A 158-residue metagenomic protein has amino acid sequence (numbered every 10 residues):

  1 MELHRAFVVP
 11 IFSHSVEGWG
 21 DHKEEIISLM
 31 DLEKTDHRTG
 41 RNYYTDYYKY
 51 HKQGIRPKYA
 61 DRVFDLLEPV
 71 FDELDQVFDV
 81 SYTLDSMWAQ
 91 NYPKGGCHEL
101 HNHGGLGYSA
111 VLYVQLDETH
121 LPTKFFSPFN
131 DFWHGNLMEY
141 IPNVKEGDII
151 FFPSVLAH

Functional and structural regions predicted by a protein language model:
M1-V80, C97: Non-heme Fe(II)/2-oxoglutarate
T83-V155: Catalytic core of non-heme Fe(II) oxygenases with the double-stranded beta-helix
